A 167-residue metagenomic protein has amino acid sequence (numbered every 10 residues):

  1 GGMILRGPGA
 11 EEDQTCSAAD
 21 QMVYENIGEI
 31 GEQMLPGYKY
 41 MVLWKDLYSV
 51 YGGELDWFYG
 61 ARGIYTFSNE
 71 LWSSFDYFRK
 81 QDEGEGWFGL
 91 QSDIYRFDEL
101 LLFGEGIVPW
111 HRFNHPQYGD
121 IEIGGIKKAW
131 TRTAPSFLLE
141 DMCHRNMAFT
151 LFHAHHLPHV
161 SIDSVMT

Functional and structural regions predicted by a protein language model:
G1-S164: Metallocarboxypeptidase
